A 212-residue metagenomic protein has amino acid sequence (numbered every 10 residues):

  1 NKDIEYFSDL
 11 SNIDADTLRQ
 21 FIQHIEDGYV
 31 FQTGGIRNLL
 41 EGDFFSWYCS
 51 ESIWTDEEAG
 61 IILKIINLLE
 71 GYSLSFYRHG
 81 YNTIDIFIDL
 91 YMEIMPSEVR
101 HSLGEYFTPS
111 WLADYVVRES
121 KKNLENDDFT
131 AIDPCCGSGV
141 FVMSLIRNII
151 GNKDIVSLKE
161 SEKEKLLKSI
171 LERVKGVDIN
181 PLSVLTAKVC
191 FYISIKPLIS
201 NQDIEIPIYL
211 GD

Functional and structural regions predicted by a protein language model:
N1-I150, V177-S183, G211: Preference for the N-terminal adenyl/adenosyl cofactor-binding alpha/beta module
D128-I132, V142-D212: Class I S-adenosyl-L-methionine-dependent methyltransferase module
